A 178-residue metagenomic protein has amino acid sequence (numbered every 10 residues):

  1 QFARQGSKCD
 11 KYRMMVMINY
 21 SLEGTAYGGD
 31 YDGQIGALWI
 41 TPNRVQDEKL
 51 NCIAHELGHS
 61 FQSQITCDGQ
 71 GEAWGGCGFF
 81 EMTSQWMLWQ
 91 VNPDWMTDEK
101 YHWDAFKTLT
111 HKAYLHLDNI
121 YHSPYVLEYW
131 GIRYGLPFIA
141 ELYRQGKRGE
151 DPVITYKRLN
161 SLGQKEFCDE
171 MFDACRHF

Functional and structural regions predicted by a protein language model:
Q1-G76, T83-S84, D94-W95: Juxtacatalytic substrate-recognition/specificity segment
A3, T66, P93-M96, G135 (+1 more regions): Residue-level recognition of short, structured coil/turn motifs that connect secondary structure elements
Y31-I53, A113-Y114, P137-K147, D173-F178: Hydrophobic transmembrane alpha-helix bundles
K49-L57, F79-T83, M87, S123-V126 (+1 more regions): Stable alpha-helical elements in mature extracytoplasmic
G58-T66, W89-P93, G131-G135, R144-R148: Sec-exported extracytoplasmic/periplasmic mature domains
A73-L117, Y129: Post-HExxH zinc-binding segment in Zn-dependent metallohydrolases
N119-P152, E166: Contiguous mid-protein beta-loop-alpha structural module that forms a pocket-lining wall or clamp of enzyme active
G149-F178: Beta/coil-rich, acidic/histidine-enriched accessory regions frequently appended to metallopeptidases
